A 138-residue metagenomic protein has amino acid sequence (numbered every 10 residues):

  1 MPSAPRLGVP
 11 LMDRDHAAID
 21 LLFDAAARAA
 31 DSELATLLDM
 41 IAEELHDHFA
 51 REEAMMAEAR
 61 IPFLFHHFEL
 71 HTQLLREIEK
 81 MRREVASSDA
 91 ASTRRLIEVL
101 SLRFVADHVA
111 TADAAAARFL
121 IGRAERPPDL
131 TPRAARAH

Functional and structural regions predicted by a protein language model:
M1-H138: Small-residue-biased structural context
